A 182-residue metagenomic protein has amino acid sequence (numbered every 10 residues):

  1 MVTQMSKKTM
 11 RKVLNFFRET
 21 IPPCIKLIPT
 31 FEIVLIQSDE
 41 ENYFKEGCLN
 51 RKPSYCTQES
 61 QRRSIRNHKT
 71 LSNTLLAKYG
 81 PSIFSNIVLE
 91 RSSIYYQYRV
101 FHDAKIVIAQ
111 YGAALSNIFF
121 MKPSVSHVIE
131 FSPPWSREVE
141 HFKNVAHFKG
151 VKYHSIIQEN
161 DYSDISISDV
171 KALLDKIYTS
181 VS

Functional and structural regions predicted by a protein language model:
M1-S182: The feature primarily captures lumenal catalytic ectodomains of type II secretory-pathway glycosyltransferases
